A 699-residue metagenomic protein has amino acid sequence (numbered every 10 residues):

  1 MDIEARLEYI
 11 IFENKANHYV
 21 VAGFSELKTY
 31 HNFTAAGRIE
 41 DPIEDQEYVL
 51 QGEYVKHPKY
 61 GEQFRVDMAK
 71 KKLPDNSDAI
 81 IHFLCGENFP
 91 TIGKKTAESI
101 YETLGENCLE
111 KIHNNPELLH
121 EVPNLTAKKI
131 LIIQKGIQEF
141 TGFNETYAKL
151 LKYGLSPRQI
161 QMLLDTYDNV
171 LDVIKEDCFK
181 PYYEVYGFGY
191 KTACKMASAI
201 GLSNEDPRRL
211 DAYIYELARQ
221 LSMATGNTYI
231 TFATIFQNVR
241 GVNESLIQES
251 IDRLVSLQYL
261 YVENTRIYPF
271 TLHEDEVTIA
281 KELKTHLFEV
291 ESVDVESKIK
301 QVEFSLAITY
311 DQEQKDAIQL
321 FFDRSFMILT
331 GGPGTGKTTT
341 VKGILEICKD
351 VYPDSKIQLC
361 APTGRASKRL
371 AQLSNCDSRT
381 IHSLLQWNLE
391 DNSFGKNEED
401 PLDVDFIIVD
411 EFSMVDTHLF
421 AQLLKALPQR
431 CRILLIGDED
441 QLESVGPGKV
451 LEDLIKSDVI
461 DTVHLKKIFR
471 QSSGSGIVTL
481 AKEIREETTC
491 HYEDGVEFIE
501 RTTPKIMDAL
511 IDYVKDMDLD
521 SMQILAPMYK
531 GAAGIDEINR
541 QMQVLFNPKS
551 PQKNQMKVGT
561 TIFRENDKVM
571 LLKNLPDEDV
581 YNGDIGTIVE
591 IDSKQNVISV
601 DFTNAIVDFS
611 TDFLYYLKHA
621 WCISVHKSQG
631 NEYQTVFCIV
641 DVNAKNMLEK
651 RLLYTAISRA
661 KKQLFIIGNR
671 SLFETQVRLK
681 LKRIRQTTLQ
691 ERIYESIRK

Functional and structural regions predicted by a protein language model:
M1-S292: Accessory, non-ATPase domains that flank or precede helicase/AAA+ motor cores in DNA-metabolism machines
D45-V49, N566, G583: Loop/turn positions that initiate beta-strands
E53-P58, L572-E578, D641-A644: Short, charged beta-turn/beta-strand-edge "cap" motif at the junction between a beta-strand and an adjacent loop
L131, V262-G332, L345: Pre-Walker A segment
K315-I318, D323-E493: ASCE P-loop NTPase helicase motor core
E439-E578, V589, I598: Conserved helicase motor core of P-loop NTPases
D584-K699: C-terminal accessory regions
